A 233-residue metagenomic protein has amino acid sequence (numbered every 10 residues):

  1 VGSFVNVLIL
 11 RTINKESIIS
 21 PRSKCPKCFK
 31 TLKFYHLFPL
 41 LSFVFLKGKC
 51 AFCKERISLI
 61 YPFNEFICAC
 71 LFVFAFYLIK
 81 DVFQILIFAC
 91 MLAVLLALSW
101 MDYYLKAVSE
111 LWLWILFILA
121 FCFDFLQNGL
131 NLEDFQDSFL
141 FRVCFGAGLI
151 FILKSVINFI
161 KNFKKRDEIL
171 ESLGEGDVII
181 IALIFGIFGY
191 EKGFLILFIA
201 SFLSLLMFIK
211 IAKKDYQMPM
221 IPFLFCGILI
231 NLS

Functional and structural regions predicted by a protein language model:
V1-S233: A membrane-topology feature that recognizes alpha-helical transmembrane segments and their immediate juxtamembrane
